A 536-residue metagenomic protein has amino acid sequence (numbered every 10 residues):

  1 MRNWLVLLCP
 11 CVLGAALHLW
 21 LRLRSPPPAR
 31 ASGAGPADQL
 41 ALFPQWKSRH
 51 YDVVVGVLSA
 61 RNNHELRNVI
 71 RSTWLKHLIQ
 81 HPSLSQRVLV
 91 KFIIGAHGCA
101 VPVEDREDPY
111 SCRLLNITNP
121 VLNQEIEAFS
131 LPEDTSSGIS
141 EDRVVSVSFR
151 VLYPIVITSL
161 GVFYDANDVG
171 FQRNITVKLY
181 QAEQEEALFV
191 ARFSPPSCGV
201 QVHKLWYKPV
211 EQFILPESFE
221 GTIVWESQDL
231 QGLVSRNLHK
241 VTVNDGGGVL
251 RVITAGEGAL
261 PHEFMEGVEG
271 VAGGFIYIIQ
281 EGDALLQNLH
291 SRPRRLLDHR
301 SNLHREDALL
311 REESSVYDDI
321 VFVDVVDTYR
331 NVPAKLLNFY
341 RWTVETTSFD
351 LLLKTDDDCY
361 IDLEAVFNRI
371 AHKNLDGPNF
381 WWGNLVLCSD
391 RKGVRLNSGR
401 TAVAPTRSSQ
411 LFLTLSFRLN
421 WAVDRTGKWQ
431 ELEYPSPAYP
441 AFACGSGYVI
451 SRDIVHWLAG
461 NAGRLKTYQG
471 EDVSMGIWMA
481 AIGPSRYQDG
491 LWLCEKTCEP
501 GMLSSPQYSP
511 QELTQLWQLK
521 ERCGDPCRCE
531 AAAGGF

Functional and structural regions predicted by a protein language model:
M1-Q39, R61-H64, I70: N-terminal signal-anchor transmembrane helix specifying type II single-pass membrane topology of secretory-pathway
W4-V6, P10-H18, Q280-S291, S408 (+3 more regions): C-terminal catalytic/acceptor-binding lobe
Q86, K91-L122, L289-D350, D424: Active-site-proximal specificity loops/subdomain of glycosyltransferases
G98, D108-N123, V169-G256: Aromatic- and Gly/Pro-enriched, solvent-exposed loop/edge beta-strand patches characteristic of beta-rich domains
A100, I117-G138, E312, Y329-P333 (+2 more regions): Conserved catalytic core of nucleotide-sugar-dependent glycosyltransferases
V145-V147, H239-N302: PGST-rich, cysteine-poor low-complexity/disordered linker and tail segments that act as flexible spacers
S146-V156, N167, V210-E217, S451: Extracellular and analogous surface-interaction loops
I155-D168, T222-W225: A short beta-strand element within beta-rich, extracytoplasmic domains of secreted/secretory-pathway proteins
